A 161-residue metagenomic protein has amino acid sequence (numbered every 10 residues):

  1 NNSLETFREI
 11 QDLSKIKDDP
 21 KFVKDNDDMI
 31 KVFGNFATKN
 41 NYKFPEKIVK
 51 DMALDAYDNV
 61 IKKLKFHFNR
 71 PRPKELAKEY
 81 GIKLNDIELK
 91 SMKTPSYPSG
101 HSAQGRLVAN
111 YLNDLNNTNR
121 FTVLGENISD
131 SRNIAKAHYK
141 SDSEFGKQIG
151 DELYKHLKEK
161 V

Functional and structural regions predicted by a protein language model:
N1-H138: Hydrophobic alpha-helical bundle signature of multipass membrane enzymes
N116, L157-V161: A generic secondary-structure signal for well-formed alpha-helical elements
N127-K158: Interfacial helix-loop-helix junctions of multi-pass membrane proteins
